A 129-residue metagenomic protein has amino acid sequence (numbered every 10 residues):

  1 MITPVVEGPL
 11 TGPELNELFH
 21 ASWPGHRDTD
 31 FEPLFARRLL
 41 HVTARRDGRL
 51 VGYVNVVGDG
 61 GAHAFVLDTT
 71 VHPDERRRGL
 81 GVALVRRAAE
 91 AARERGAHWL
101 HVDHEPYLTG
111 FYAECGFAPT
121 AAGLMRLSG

Functional and structural regions predicted by a protein language model:
M1-T29, G123: Short amphipathic alpha-helix that is part of the acyltransferase structural core
T29-D47, G52-T70: A conserved beta-strand-loop-helix scaffold within acyl/acetyltransferase catalytic domains
A62, H98, A118: Short acidic/polar active-site loop segments enriched in Thr and Asp
E75, G79-R87: Conserved acetyl-CoA pyrophosphate-binding loop and the N-cap/start of the following alpha-helix in GNAT-like
A92-H104: Conserved GNAT acetyl-CoA-binding A-motif
H101-G110, M125-G129: Conserved beta-strand-loop-alpha-helix junction that forms the acyl-donor binding cleft
A113-A122: Conserved acetyl-CoA-binding loop of GNAT-fold acetyltransferases
